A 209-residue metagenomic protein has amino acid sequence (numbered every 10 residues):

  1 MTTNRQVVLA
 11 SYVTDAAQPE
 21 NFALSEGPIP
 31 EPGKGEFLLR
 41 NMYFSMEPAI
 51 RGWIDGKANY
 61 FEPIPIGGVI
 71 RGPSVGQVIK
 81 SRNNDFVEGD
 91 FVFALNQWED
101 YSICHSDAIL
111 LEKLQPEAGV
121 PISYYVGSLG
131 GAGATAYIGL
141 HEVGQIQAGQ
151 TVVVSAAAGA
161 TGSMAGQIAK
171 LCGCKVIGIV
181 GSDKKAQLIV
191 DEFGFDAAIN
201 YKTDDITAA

Functional and structural regions predicted by a protein language model:
T2-V7: Short structural boundary motif marking the start of a folded domain
V8, V78, V92, I177-V180: Short, hydrophobic beta-strand segments that form beta-sheet elements in well-ordered domains
A10-D15, F44-M46: Short polar catalytic/cofactor-binding loops
A17-P28: Short glycine/threonine/proline-enriched tight-turn/helix- or strand-capping micro-motif at secondary-structure
P28-M46, I54-W98: Glycine-rich beta-strand-centered segment in the early N-terminal region that forms part of a ligand/cofactor-binding
I70-Q77, V87-A156: NAD(P)H dinucleotide-binding glycine-rich loop of Rossmann-like/cofactor-binding domains, especially the beta1-alpha1
V126-D204, A208: Mid-domain Rossmann-like dinucleotide-binding core that forms the NAD(H)/NADP(H) cofactor-binding site
